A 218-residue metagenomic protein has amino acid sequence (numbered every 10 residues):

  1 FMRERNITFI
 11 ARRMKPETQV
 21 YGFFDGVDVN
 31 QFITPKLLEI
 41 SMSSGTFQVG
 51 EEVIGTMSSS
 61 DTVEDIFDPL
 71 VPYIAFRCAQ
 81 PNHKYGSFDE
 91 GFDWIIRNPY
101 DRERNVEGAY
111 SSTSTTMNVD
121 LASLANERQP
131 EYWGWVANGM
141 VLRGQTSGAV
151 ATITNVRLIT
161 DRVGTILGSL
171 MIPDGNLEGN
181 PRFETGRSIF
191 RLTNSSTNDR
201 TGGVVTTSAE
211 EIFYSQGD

Functional and structural regions predicted by a protein language model:
F1-D218: Extracytoplasmic/secretory-pathway segments with low complexity and glycosylation-like composition
